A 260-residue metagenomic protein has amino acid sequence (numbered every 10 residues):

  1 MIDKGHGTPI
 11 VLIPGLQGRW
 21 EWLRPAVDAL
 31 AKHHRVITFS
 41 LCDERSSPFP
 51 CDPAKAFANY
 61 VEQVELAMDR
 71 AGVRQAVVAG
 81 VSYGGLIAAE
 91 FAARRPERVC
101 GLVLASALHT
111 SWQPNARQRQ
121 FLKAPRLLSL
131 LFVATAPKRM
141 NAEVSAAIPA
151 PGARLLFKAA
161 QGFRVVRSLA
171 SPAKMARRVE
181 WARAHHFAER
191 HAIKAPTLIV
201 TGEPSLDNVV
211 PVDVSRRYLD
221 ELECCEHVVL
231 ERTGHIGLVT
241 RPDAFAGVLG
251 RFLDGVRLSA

Functional and structural regions predicted by a protein language model:
I2-P48: Conserved HGGG/HGGXW glycine-rich cap/lid loop of the alpha/beta-hydrolase fold
I37-A79, G247: Active-site loop/oxyanion-hole signature of alpha/beta-hydrolase fold enzymes
S40-R45, L108, T233-G234: Short beta-to-alpha linker loops that shape the active-site pocket of alpha/beta-hydrolase fold enzymes
G80, G84, A88: Gly/Ala-rich beta-loop-alpha elbow adjacent to hydrolase catalytic centers
A93, C100-L131: Flexible "cap/lid" loop of the alpha/beta hydrolase fold
Q113, A134-H191: Conserved alpha/beta-hydrolase catalytic His-Asp/Glu region
T197-T233: Conserved loop-alpha-helix segment in the C-terminal half of the alpha/beta-hydrolase fold that carries the catalytic
L230-P242, A246: Catalytic histidine-centered segment of alpha/beta-hydrolase-like enzymes
